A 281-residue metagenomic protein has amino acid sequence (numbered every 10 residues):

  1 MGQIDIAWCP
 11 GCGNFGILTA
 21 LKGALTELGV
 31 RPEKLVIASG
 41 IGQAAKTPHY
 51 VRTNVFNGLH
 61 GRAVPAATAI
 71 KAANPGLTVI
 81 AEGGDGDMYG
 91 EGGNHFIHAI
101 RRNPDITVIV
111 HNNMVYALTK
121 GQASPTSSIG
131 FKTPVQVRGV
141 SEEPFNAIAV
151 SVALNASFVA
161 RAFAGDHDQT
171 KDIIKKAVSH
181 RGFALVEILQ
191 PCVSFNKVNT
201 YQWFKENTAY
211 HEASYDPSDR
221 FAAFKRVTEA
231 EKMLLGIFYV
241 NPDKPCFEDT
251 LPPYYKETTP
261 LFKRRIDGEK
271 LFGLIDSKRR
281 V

Functional and structural regions predicted by a protein language model:
M1-L59: Active-site diphosphate/adenylate-binding microenvironment
Q3, C192-V281: Flexible, low-complexity linker and terminal segments
I4, R31-L35, A73-V79, G84 (+5 more regions): Short coil/turn connectors at secondary-structure junctions
W8-P10, A81-G83, F158-F163, L185: Short catalytic-loop micro-motif centered on adjacent basic/acidic residues
I41-A117: Thiamine diphosphate
I41-Q43, N113-V115, D166, L189-F195 (+1 more regions): Glycine-rich beta-alpha junction loops
G76, S124-K176: Conserved thiamine diphosphate
Q122-I129, H167, I174-F183, K197-Y210 (+1 more regions): Short, surface-exposed, charged loop/turn segments at secondary-structure junctions
